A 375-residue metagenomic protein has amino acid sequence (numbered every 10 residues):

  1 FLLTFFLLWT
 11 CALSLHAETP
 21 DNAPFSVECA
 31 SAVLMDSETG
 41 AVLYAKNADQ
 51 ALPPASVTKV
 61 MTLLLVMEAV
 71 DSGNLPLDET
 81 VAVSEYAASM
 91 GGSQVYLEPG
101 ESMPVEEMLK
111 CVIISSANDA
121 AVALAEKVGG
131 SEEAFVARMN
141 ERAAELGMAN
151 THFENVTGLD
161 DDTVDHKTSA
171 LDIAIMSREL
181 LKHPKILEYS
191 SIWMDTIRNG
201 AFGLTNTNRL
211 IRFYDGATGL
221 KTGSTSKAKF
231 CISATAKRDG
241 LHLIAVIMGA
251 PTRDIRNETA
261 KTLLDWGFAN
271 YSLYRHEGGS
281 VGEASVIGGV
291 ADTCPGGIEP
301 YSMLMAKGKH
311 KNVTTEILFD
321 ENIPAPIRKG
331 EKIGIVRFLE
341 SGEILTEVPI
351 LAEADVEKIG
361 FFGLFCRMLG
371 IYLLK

Functional and structural regions predicted by a protein language model:
L2-A12: Bacterial N-terminal signal peptides
L7, L15, G282-A284: Intrinsically disordered, low-complexity repeat and linker tracts
L7, L34, A82-V83, S191 (+1 more regions): Hydrophobic/anchoring residues in structured secondary elements
L7, N22, D71-G73, S226 (+2 more regions): Generic marker of residues within folded, mature protein domains
L15-P184: Active-site-adjacent loops and short helices of periplasmic peptidoglycan-processing enzymes
M148-H152, V164-K375: Domain-terminus/edge residues, biased toward the C-terminal soluble/receptor-binding domains of extracytoplasmic
